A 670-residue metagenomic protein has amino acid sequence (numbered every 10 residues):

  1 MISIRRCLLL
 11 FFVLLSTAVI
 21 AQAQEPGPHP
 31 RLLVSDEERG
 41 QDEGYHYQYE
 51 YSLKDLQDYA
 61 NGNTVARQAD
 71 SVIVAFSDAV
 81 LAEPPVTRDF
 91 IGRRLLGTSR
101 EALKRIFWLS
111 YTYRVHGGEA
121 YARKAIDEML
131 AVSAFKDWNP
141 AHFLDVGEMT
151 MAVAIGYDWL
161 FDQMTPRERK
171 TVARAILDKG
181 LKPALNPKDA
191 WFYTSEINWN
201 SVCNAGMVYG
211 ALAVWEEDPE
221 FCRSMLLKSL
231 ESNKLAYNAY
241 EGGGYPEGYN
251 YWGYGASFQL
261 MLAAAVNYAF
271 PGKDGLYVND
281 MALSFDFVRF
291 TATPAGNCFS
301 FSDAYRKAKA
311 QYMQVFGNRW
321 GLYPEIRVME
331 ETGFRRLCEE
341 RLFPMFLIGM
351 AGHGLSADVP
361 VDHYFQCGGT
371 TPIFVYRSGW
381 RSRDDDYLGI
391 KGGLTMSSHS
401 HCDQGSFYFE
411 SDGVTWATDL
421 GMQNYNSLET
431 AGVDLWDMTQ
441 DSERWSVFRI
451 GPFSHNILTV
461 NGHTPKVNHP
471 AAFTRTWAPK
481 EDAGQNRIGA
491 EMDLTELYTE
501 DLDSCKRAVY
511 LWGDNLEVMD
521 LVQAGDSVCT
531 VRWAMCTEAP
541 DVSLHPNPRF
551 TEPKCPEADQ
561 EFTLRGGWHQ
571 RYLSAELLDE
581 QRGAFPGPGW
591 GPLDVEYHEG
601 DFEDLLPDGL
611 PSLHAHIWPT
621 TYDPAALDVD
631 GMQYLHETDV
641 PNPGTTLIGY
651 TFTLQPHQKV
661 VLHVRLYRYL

Functional and structural regions predicted by a protein language model:
M1-I4: N-terminal secretory signal peptides that target proteins for export/translocation
C7-A18: Bacterial N-terminal signal peptides
A21-A23: Boundary at the C-terminal end of the N-terminal hydrophobic targeting segment
R31, R39, Y45-H46, E50-L53 (+4 more regions): Aromatic-lined, polymer-binding surfaces characteristic of secreted/periplasmic polysaccharide-degrading enzymes
V214, Y254-W416, P479-G484, E491 (+2 more regions): Carbohydrate-active enzyme catalytic cores, enriched for enzymes that act on polyanionic acidic polysaccharides
L226, L230-P271, Q366, P372-D384 (+3 more regions): Long, repeat-rich segments with strong aromatic
W380-D441, V447-P452, Y667-Y669: Terminal accessory carbohydrate-recognition/targeting modules of carbohydrate-active enzymes
L428-L670: CBM-like, beta-strand-rich accessory domains located in the C-terminal region of large, secreted polysaccharide-active
